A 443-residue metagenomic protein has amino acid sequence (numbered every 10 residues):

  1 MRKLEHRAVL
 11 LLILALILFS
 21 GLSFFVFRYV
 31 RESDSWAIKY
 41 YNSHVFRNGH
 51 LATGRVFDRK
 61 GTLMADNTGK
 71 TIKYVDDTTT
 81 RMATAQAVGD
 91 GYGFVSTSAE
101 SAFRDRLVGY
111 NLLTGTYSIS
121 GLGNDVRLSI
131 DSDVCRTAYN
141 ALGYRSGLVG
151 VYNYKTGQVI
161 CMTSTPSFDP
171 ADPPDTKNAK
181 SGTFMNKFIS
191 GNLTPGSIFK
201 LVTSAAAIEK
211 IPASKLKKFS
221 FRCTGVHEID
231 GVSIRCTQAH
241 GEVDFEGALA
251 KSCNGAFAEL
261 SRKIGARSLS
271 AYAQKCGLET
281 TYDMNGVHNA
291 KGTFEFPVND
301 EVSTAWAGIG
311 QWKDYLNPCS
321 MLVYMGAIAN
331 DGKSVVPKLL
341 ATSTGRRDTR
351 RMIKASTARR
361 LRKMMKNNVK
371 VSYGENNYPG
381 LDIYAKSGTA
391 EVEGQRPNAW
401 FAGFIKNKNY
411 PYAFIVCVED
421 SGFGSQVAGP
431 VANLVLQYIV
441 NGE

Functional and structural regions predicted by a protein language model:
M1-T176, T183, N192, R267-K275 (+1 more regions): Periplasmic/cell-envelope proteins involved in peptidoglycan metabolism and beta-lactam response
K60, K155-G196, V202-G424, N441-E443: Beta-lactam-recognizing serine transpeptidase/beta-lactamase-like catalytic domain environment
